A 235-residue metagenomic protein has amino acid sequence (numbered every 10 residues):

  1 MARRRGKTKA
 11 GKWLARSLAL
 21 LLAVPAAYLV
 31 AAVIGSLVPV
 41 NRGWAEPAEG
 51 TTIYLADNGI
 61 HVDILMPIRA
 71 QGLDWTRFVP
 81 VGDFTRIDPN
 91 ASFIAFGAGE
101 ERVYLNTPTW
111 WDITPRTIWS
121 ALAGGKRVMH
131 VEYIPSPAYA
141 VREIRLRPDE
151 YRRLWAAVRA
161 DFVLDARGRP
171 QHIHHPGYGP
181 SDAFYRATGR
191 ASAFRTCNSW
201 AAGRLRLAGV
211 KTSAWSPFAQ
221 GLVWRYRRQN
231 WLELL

Functional and structural regions predicted by a protein language model:
A2-V33, A160-L235: Activation targets extended, charge/polar-rich intrinsically disordered C-terminal tails
S36-T52: Alpha-helical transmembrane signal-anchor/signal-peptide segments
L55-R145: Glycine-rich catalytic cores of cysteine/serine-nucleophile enzymes that process amide/ester linkages in cell-envelope
T107-P115, R152-F162, Y178-D182: Short, mixed-charge, low-aromatic patches
P137-R147, A183-S192: Second-shell loop/turn segments in exported
V141-R167: Internal catalytic-core helix/loop-beta-alpha segment that presents or stabilizes conserved functional determinants
